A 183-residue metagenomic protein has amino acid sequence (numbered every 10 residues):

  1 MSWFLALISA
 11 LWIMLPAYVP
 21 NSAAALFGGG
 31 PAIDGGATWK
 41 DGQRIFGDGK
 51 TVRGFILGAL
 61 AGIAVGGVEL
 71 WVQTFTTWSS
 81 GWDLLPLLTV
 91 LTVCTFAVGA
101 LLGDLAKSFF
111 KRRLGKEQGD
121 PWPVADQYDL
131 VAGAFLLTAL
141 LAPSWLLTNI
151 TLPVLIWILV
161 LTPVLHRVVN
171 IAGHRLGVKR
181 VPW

Functional and structural regions predicted by a protein language model:
S2-L137, T148-W183: Interhelical loop and helix-boundary elements at the membrane-water interface of polytopic inner-membrane proteins
L140-L141: Membrane-interface helix-cap regions at the ends of transmembrane helices in multi-pass membrane proteins
